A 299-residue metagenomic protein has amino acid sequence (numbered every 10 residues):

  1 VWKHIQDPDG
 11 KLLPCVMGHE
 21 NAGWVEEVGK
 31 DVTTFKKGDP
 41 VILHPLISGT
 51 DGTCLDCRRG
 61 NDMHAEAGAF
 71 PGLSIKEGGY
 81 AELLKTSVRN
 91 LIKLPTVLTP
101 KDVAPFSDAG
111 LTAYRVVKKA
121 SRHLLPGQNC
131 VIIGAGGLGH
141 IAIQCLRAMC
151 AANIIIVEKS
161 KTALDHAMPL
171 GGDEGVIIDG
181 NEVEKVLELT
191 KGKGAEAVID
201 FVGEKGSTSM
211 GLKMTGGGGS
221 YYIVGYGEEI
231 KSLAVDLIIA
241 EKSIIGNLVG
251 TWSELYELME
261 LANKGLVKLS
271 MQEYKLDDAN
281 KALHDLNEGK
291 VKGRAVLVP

Functional and structural regions predicted by a protein language model:
V1, P45-I92, T96: Cysteine-cluster motifs in flexible loop/terminal segments that predominantly coordinate metals
I5-L55, P95-L98: Glycine-rich beta-strand-centered segment in the early N-terminal region that forms part of a ligand/cofactor-binding
L12-H19, P71-K76, E82, L286: Short Gly/Pro-enriched turn/cap motifs at secondary-structure boundaries
R89-L91, T96-G180, E184: Mid-domain Rossmann-like dinucleotide-binding core that forms the NAD(H)/NADP(H) cofactor-binding site
S121-P126, M149, I155, L164-S243: Glycine-rich cofactor phosphate-binding loops and adjacent beta1-alpha1 units of small-molecule cofactor enzyme domains
I156, K161, S209-K213, W252-P299: C-terminal hydrophobic helical "lid"/dimerization subdomain of Rossmann-like NAD(P)H-dependent oxidoreductases
S220-Y222, S232-Q272: Rossmann-fold dehydrogenase core element
